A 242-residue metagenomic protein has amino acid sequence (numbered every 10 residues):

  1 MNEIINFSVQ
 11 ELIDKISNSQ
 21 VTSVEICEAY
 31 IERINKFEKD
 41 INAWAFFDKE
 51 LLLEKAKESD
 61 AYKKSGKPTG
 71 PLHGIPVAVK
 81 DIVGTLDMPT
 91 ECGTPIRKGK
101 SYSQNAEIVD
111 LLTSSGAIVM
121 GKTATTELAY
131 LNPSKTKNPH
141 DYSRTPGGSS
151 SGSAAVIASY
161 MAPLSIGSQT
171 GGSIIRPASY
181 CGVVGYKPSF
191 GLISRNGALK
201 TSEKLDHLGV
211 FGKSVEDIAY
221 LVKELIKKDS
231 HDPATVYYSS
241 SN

Functional and structural regions predicted by a protein language model:
M1-E54: An N-terminal boundary/leader segment
F7, F47, S151, D206 (+1 more regions): Residue-level signal for the nucleotide or nucleotide-sugar donor/cofactor binding architecture
S19, K80, S214: Short, conserved phosphate/pyrophosphate- and ester-handling motifs at nucleotide-, phospho-/glycolipid
E50-D60, T113-A117: Long amphipathic alpha-helix in the N-terminal Rossmann-like dinucleotide-binding domain of NAD(P)-dependent
S59-P76, D217, N242: Immediate post-signal peptide segment of exported/extracytoplasmic ligand-binding proteins
L72-L208: Short glycine/serine-rich loop/turn segments
K187-N242: A short helix-breaking turn/cap at a secondary-structure junction
